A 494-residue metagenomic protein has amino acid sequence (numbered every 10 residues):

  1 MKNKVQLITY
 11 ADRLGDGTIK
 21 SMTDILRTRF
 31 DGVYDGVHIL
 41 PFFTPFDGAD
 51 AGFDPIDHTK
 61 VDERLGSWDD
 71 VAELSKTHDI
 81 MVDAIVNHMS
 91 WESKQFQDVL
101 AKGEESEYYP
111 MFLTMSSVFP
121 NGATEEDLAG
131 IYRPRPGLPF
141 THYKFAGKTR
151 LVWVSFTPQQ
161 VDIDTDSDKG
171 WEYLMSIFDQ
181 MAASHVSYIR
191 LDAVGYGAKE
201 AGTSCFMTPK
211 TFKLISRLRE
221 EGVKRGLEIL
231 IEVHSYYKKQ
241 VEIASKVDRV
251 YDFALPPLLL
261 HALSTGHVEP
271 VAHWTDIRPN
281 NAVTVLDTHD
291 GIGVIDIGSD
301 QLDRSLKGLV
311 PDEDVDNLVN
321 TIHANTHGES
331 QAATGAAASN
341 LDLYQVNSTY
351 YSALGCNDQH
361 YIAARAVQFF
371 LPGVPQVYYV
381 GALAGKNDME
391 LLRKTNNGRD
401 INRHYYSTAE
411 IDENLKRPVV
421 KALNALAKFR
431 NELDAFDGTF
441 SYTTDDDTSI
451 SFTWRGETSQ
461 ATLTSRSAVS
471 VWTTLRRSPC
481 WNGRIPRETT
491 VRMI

Functional and structural regions predicted by a protein language model:
K2-M175, D179, A183, V194-T265 (+1 more regions): Acidic/aromatic-lined carbohydrate-recognition and catalytic surfaces of CAZymes acting on diverse glycans
V37, I189-L191, V377: Hydrophobic residues within beta-strands of alpha/beta enzymes
R150-S155, I450-W454, W472: Generic recognition of long tandem-repeat/solenoid scaffolds
M181-A182, S187-L191, T284: Active-site regions of oxyanion-processing enzymes, predominantly non-cytosolic
H261-T265, H289, I295: Acidic anion/phosphate-binding donor-loop and adjacent secondary structure in glycosyltransferase catalytic cores
D276, N280-V283, D287, G293-V469: Loop/helix patches that line or flank the sugar-binding groove of alpha-linked glycan CAZymes
R466-I494: C-terminal beta-sandwich/jelly-roll accessory domains of carbohydrate-active enzymes
